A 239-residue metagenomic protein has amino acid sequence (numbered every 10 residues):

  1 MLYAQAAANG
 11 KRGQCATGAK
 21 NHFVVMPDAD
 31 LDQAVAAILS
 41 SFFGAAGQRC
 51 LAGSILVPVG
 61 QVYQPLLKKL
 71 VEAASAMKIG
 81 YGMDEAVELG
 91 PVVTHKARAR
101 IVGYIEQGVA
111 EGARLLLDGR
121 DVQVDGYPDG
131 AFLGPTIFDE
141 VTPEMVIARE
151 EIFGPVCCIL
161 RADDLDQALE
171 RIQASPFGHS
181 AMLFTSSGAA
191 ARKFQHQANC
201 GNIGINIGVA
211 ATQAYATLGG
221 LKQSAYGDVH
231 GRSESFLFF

Functional and structural regions predicted by a protein language model:
M1-T142, L165-D166, I205: ALDH superfamily catalytic-core signature
V24, K78, G90, I105 (+1 more regions): Conserved C-terminal structural/oligomerization subdomain of aldehyde/semialdehyde dehydrogenase
